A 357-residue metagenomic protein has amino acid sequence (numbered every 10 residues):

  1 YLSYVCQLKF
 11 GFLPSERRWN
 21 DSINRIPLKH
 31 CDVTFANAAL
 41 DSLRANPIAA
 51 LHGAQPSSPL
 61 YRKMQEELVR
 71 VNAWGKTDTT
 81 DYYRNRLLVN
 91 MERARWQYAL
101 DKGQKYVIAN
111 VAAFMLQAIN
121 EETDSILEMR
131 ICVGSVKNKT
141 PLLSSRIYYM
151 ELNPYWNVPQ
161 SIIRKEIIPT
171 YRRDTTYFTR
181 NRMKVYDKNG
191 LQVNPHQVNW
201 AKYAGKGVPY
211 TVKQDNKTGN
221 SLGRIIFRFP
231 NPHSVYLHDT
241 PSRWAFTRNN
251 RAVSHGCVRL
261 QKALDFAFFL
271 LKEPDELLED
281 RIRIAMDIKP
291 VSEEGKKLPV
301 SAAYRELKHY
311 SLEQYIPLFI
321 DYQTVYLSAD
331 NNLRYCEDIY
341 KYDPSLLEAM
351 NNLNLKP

Functional and structural regions predicted by a protein language model:
L2-R25: Cationic-aromatic interfacial patches
R18-R25, L40-P357: Well-ordered beta-sheet/strand-loop patches within structured domains
I23-T34: Eukaryote-specific, cytoplasm-facing alpha-helical/coiled-coil scaffolding segments in long proteins
